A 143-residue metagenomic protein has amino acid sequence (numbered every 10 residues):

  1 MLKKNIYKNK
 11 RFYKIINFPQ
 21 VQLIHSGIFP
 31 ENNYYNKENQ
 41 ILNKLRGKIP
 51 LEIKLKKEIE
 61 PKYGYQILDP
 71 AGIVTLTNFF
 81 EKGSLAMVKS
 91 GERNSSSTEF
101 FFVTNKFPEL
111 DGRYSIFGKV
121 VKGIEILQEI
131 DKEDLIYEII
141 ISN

Functional and structural regions predicted by a protein language model:
M1-N143: Cross-family detector of peptidyl-prolyl cis-trans isomerase
